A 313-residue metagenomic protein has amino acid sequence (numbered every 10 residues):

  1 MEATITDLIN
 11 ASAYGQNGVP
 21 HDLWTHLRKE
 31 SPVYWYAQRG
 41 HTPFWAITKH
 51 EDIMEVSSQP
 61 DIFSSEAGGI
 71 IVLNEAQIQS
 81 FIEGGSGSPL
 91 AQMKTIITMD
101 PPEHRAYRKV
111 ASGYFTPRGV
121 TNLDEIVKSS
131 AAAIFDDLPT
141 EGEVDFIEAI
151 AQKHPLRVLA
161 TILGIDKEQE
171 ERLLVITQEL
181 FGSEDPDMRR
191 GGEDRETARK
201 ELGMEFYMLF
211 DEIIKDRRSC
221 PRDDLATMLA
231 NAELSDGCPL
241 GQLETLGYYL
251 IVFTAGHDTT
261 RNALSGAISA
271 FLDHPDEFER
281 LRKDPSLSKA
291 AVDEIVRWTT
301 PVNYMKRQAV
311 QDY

Functional and structural regions predicted by a protein language model:
M1-Y313: Cytochrome P450
